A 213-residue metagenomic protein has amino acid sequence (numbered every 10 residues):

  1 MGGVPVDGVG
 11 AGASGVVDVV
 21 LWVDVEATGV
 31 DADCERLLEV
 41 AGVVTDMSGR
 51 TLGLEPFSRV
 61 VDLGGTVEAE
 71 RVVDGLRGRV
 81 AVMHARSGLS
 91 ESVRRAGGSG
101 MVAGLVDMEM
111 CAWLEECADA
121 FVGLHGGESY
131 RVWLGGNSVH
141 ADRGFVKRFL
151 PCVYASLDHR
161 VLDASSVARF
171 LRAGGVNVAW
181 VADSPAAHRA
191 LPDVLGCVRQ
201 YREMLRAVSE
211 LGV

Functional and structural regions predicted by a protein language model:
M1-V23: N-terminal accessory regions of nucleic-acid-interacting proteins
S14-L21, A27-L134: Conserved non-catalytic scaffold segment of RNase H-like nuclease domains
W22, R79-V82, L157-H159, E203-M204: Tryptophan-centric aromatic hotspots in well-structured domains and transmembrane helices
E26-T28, A41, S48, S138-V139 (+3 more regions): Anionic group-transfer/hydrolysis microenvironments
V102, V106-W113, D142-F145, F149 (+1 more regions): Amphipathic alpha-helical interface surfaces
A118-G127, A141-H159: Substrate-recognition/cap helix-loop segment adjacent to the acidic, metal-dependent catalytic center of Asp-based
W133-V139, G144-F145, F149, N177-V213: Acidic, Mg2+-coordinating catalytic module of metal-dependent nucleases/exonucleases that use a two-metal-ion mechanism
D158-V176: Short, flexible loop segments at boundaries between secondary-structure elements
